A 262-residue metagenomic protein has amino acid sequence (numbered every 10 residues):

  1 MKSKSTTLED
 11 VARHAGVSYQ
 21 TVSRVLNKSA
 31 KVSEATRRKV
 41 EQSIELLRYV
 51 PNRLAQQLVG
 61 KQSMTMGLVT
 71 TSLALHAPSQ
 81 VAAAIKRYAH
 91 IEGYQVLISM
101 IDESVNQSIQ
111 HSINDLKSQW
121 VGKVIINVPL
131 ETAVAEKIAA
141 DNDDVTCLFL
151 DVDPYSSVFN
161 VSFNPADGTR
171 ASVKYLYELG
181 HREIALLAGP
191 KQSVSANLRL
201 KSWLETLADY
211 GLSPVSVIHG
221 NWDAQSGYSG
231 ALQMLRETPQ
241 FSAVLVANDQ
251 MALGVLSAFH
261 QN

Functional and structural regions predicted by a protein language model:
M1-K61, L253: N-terminal helix-turn-helix DNA-binding module of bacterial transcription factors
H14, Y19-T21, L58-A74, K123 (+2 more regions): Short beta-strand segments enriched in small/hydrophobic residues
E34, L47-D115, G122: Amphipathic helical "hinge" segments at domain boundaries
V96-S118, T169-R170, G220-T238: Structural motif
V124, P129-K137, N197-N262: Hydrophobic alpha-helical
I126-R170, Q250: Flexible loop/hinge segments that line or gate small-molecule binding clefts
V161-L186, K201, E205, A224-Q233 (+1 more regions): Hydrophobic alpha-helical segments within soluble ligand-binding/sensing domains
